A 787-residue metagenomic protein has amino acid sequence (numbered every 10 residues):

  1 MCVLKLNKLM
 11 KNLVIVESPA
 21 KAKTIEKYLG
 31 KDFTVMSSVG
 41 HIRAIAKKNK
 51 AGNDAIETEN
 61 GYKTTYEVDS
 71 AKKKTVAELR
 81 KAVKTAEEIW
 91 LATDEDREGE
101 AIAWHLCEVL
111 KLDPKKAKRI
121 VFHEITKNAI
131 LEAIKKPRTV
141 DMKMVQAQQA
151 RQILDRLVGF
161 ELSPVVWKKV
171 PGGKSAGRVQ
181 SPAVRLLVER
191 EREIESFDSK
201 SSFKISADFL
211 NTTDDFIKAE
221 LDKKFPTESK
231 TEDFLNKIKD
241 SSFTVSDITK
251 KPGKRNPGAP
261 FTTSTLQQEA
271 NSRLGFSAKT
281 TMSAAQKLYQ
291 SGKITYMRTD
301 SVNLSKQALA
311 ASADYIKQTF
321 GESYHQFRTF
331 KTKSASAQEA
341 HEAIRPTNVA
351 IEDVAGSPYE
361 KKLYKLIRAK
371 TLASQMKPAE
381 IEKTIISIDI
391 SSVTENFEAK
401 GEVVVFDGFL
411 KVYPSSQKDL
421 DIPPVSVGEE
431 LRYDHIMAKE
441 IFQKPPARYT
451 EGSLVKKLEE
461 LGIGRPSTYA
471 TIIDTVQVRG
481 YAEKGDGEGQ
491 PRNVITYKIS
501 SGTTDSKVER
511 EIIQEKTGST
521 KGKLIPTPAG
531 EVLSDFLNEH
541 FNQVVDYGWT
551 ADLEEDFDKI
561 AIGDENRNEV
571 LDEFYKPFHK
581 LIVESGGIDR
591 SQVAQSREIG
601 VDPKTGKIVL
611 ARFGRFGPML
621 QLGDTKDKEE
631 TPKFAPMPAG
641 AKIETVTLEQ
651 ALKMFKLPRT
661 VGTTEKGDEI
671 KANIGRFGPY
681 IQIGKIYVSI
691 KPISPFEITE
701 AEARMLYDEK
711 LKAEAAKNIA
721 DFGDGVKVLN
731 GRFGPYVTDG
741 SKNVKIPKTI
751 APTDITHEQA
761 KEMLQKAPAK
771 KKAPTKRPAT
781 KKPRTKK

Functional and structural regions predicted by a protein language model:
C2-Q152, E161-L162, D222, R328 (+3 more regions): Intrinsically disordered, low-complexity regulatory segments
L6-L13, T24, F33, V109 (+7 more regions): Basic, low-complexity terminal or inter-domain segments flanking catalytic cores
M10-K11, D94-E95, P171-G173, K250-A259 (+3 more regions): Conserved short loop/turn motifs at secondary-structure junctions
P19, S37-G40, A46-K47, P164 (+4 more regions): Accessory interaction regions appended to the cores of large information-processing enzymes
P19-A22, D32-V39, D69-A86, G99-W104 (+19 more regions): Amphipathic alpha-helical transducer elements in NTP-driven molecular machines
I125-A207, K250-K254: C-terminal or mid-to-C-terminal helical accessory/interaction module adjacent to the motor/catalytic core
P226-F261, Q267, S426-E429, G548: Metal- or metallocofactor-binding catalytic centers and their adjacent structured scaffolds across diverse enzyme
